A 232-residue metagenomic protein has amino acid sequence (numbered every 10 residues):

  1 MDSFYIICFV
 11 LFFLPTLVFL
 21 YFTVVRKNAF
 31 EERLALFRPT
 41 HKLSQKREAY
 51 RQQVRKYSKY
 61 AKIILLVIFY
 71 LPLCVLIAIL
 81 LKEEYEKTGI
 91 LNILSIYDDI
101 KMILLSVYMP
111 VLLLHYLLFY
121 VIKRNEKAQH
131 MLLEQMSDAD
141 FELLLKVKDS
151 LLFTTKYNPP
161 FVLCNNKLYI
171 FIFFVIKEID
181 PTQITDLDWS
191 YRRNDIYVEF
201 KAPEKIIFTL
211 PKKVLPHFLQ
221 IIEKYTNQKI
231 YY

Functional and structural regions predicted by a protein language model:
M1-F141, K156, I230: Eukaryotic intrinsically disordered, low-complexity regulatory linkers and tails enriched in Ser/Thr/Pro
Y85, Y97, N165, I172-F173 (+2 more regions): Short, flexible beta-strand-to-coil junctions
I122-K177: Conserved beta-hairpin
K127-L145, K156, T185-Y232: Acidic, Ser/Thr- and proline-rich intrinsically disordered linker/docking segments of eukaryotic scaffolds
K177-D180, D195-Y197: Domain-scale macromolecular recognition modules
